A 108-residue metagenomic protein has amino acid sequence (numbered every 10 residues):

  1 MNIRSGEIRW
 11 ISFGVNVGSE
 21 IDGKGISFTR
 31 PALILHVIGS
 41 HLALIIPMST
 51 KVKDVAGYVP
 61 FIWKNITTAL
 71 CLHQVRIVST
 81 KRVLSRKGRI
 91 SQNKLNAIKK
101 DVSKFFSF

Functional and structural regions predicted by a protein language model:
M1, I62-F108: C-terminal terminal-subdomain/extension
N2-I3, I38: A short, structured loop/turn motif at beta-sheet edges
G14-S19: Short, charged beta-turn/beta-strand-edge "cap" motif at the junction between a beta-strand and an adjacent loop
I21-W63: Compact nucleic-acid interaction/catalytic patches
